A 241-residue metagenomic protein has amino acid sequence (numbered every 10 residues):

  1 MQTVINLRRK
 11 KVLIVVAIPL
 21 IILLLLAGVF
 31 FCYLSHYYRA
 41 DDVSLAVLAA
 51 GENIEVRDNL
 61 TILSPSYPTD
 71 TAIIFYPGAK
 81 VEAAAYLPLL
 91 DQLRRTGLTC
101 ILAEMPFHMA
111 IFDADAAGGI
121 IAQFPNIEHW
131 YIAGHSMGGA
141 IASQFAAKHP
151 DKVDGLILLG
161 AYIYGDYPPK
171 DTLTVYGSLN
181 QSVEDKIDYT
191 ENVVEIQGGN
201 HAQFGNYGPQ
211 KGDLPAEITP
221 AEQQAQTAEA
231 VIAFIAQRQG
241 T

Functional and structural regions predicted by a protein language model:
Q2-N53: N-terminal membrane-anchoring alpha-helices
T69-G78: Short beta-strand element of the alpha/beta-hydrolase
V81-L89: The serine-hydrolase catalytic nucleophile loop
L90-I111: Conserved alpha/beta-hydrolase
I132-A133, L156: Conserved alpha/beta-hydrolase fold motif
A133-A142: Gly/Ala-rich beta-loop-alpha elbow adjacent to hydrolase catalytic centers
T174-Y176: Short beta-strand/loop motif that positions the catalytic acidic residue of the alpha/beta-hydrolase fold
L179-T241: C-terminal catalytic-base region of ester-bond hydrolases, centering on the histidine of the charge-relay
